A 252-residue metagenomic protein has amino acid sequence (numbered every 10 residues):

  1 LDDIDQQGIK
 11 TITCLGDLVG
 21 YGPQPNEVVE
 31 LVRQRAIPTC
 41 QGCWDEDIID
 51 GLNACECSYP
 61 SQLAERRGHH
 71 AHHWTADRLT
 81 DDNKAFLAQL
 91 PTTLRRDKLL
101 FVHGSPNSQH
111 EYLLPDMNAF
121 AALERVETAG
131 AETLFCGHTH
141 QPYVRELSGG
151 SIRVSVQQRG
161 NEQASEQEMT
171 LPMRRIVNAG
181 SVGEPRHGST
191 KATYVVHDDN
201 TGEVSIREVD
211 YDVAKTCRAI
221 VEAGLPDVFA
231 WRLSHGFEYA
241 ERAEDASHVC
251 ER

Functional and structural regions predicted by a protein language model:
L1-R35: N-terminal active-site segment of His-dependent metallophosphoesterases
D3-I9, T128-G130, T170-L171: Glycine-rich phosphate-binding loop signature in dinucleotide/nucleotide-binding domains
T11-D17, Y21, P38-C43, V102 (+2 more regions): Active-site neighborhood of phospho(di)ester-bond hydrolases with catalytic His/Asp-centered motifs
G20-G22, W44-I49, N107-Q109, T133-L147 (+1 more regions): Active-site environment of divalent metal-dependent phosphoester hydrolases
V28-V29, R35-D97, S108, Y112-G130: Active-site neighborhood of divalent metal-dependent phosphoester bond hydrolases
T93-R96, Q141-E146, T193-H197: Short beta-strand scaffold segments in enzyme catalytic cores
S105, H110-A119, L147-Q157: Short, surface-exposed, charged loop/turn segments at secondary-structure junctions
L147-R252: Acidic, His/Gly-rich catalytic cores of divalent-metal-dependent hydrolytic chemistry
